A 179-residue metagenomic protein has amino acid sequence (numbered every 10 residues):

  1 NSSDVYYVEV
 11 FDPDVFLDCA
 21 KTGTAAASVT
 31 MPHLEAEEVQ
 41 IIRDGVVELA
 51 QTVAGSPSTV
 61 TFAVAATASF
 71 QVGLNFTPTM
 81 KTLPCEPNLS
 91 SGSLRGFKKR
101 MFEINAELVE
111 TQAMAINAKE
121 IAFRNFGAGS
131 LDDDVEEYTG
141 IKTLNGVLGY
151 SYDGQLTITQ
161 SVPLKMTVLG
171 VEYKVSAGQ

Functional and structural regions predicted by a protein language model:
N1-Q179: Beta-sheet repeat architectures centered on beta-propellers
